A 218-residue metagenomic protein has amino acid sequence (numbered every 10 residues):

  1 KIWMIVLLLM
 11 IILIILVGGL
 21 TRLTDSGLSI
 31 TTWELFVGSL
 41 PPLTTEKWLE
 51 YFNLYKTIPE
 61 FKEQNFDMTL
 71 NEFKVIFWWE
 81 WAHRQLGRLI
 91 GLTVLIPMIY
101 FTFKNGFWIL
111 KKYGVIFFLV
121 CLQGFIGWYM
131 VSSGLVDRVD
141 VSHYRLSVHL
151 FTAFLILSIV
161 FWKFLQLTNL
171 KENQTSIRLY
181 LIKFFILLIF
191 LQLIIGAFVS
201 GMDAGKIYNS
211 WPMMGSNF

Functional and structural regions predicted by a protein language model:
K1-M10, W108-F117, E172-L191: Interfacial segments of alpha-helical transmembrane regions
I2-S39, L187-V199: N-terminal signal-anchor transmembrane alpha helix
R22-N71, P212: Histidine-/acidic- and/or cysteine-rich, low-complexity loops and terminal segments associated with membrane
L54-V94: Individual transmembrane alpha-helix segments
I90-P97, L150-L167: Hydrophobic cores of alpha-helical transmembrane segments in multi-pass inner/ER membrane proteins, independent
Y129-D137: Juxtamembrane "helix-exit" motif on the non-cytosolic side of transmembrane helices
R138-V148: Non-cytosolic membrane-interface motifs at loop->transmembrane helix junctions
I194-F218: Membrane-interfacial catalytic/cofactor-binding modules of polytopic membrane enzymes
